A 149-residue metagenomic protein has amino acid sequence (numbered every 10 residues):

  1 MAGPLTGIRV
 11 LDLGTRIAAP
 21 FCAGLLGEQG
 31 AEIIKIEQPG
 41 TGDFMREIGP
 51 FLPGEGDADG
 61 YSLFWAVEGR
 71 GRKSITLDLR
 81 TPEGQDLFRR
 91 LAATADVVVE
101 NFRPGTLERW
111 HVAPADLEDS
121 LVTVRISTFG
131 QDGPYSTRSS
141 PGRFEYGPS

Functional and structural regions predicted by a protein language model:
M1-S149: N-terminal helix-loop segment corresponding to the beta1-alpha1 unit of nucleotide/adenylate-binding folds
